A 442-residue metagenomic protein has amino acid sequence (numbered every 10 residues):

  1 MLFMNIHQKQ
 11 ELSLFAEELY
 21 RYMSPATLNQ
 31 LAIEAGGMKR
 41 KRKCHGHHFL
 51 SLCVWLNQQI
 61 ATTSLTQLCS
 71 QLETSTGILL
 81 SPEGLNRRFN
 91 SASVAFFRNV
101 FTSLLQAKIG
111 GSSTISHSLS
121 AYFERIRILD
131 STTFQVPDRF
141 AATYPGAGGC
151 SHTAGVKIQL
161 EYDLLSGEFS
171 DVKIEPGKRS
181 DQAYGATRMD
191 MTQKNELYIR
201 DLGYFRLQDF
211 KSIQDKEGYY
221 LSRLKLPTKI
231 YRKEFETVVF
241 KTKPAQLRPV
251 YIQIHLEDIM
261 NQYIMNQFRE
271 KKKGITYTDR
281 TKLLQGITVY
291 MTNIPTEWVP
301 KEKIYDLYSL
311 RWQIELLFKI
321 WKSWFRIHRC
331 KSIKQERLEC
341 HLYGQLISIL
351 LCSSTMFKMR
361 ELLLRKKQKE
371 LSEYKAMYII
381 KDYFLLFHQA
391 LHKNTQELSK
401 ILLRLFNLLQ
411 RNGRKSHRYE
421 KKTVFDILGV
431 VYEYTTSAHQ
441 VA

Functional and structural regions predicted by a protein language model:
M1-L65, Q71, S75, L79 (+6 more regions): Single, function-defining residue in the core of a domain
G111-I115: Primarily marks folded extracellular/lumenal domains of secretory and cell-surface proteins
